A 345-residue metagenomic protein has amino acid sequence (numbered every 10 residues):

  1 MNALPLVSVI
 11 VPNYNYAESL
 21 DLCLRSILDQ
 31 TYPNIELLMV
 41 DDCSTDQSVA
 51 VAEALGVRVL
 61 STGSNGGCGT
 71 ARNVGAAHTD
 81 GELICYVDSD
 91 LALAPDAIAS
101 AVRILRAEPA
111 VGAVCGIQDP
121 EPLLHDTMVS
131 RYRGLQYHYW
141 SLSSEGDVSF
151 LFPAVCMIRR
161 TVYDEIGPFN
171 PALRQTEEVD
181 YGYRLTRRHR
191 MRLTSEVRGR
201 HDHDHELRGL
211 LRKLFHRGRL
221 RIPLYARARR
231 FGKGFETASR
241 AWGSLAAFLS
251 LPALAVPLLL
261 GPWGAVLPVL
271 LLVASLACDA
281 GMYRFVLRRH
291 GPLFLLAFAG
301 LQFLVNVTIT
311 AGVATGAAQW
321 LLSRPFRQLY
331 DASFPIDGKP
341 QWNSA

Functional and structural regions predicted by a protein language model:
M1-S26: N-proximal low-complexity "stem/linker" segments adjacent to membrane-targeting elements
S26, P33, D41-V49, S64 (+1 more regions): A conserved acidic beta->alpha catalytic loop
T62-T79, S100: Glycine-rich, basic loop-to-helix element that forms the pyrophosphate-binding segment of sugar-nucleotide handling
I84: Short aromatic/hydrophobic "clamp" motif used to bind/position activated sugar donors
A92, D96-M128, D202: Conserved donor NDP-sugar-binding/catalytic core segment of glycosyltransferases
C115-Q118, S130-S149, D164: Short, flexible, basic/aromatic active-site loop/helix in glycosyltransferases
N170-K233: Catalytic donor/gating beta->alpha subdomain of glycosyltransferases that bind UDP-sugars
A246-L321: Membrane-embedded multi-pass helical conduit in multi-pass membrane proteins, especially envelope-biosynthetic
